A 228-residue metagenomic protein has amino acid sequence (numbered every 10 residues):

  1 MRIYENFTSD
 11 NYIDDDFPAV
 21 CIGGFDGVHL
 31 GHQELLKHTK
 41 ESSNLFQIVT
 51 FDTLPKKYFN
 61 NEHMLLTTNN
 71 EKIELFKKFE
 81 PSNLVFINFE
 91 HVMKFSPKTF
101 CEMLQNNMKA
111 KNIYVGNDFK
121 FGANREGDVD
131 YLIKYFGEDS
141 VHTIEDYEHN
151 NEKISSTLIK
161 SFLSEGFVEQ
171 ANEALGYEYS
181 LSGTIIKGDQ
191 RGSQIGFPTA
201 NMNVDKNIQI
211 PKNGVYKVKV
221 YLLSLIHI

Functional and structural regions predicted by a protein language model:
M1-L225: Nucleotidyltransferase catalytic core that binds NTPs
